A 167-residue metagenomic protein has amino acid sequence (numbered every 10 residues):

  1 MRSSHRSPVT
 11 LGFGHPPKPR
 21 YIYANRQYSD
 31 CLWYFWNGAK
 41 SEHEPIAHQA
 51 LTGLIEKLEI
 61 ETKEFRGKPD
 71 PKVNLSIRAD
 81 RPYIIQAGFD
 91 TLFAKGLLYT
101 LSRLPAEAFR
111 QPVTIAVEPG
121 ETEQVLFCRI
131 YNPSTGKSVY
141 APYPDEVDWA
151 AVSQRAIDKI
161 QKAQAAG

Functional and structural regions predicted by a protein language model:
M1-I84, L98-P105, E121-A163: OB-fold ssDNA-binding interfaces and closely related basic DNA-contact patches used across DNA replication/repair
D90-Y99: Short, structured beta-strand/loop micro-motifs enriched in basic residues and often containing a Trp
A166-G167: Short, intrinsically disordered, charge-balanced linker/junction segments flanking boundaries in proteins
